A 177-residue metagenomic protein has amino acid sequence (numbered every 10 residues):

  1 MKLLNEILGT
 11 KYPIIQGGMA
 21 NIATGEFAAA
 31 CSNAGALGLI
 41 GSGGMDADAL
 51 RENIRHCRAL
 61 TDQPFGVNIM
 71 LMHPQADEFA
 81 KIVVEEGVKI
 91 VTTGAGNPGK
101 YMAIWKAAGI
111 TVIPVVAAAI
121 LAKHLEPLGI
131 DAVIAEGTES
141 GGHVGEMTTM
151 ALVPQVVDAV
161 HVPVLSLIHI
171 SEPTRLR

Functional and structural regions predicted by a protein language model:
M1-P163: Active-site entrance/lid segments in N-terminal catalytic domains of soluble metabolic enzymes
H169-R177: Single conserved hydrophobic/aromatic residue that forms the stacking wall/gate of nucleotide- or nucleobase-binding
